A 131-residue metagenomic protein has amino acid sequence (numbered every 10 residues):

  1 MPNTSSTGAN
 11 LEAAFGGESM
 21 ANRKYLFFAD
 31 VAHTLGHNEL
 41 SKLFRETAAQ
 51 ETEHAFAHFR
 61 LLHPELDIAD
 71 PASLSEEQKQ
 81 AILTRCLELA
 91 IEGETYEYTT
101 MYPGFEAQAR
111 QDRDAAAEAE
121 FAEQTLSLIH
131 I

Functional and structural regions predicted by a protein language model:
P2-N10, P71-T95: Acidic/His metal-coordination segments adjacent to aromatic residues that form catalytic metal sites in metalloenzymes
S5-K42: The feature marks the first
N10, A14-G17, A21, L43 (+4 more regions): Amphipathic alpha-helix face/heptad-repeat signature
E18, N22-Y25, H58, E94 (+1 more regions): Non-transmembrane amphipathic alpha-helical segments
H33-H37, A107-A119: Inter-helical turn/loop segments and adjacent helix faces that build the functional surface of alpha-helical bundle
E39-A72: Conserved alpha-helical segments that form or flank metal/cofactor-binding pockets of metalloenzymes
I129-I131: Conserved small/polar residues in nucleotide/adenosyl-binding loops
